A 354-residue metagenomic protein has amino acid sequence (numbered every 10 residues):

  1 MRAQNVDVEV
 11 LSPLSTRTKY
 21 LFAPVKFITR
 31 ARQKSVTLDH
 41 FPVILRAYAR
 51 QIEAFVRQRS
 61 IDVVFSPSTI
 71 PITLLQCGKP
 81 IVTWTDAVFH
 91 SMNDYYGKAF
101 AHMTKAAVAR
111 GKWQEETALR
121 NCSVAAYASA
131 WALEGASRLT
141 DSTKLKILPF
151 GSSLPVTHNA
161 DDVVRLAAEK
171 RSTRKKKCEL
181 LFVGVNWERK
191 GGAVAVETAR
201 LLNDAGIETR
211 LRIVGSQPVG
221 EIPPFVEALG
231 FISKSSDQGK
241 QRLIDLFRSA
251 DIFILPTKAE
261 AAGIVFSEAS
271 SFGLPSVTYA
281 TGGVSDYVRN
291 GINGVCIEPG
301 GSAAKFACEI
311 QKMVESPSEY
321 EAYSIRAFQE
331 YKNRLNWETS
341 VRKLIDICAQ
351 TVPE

Functional and structural regions predicted by a protein language model:
R32, G78, V82-E116: Acceptor-binding helix/loop patch of EC 2.4 sugar-transfer enzymes, predominantly nucleotide-sugar-dependent
T104-V108, W113-A167: Donor nucleotide-sugar binding/catalytic pocket of nucleotide-sugar-dependent glycosyltransferases
A126, V164-K190, V196-L201, L211: Conserved donor-binding/catalytic core segment of Leloir-type glycosyltransferases
G215-I252: Nucleotide-activated donor-binding/catalytic signature segment of Leloir-type glycosyltransferases, i.e., the conserved
K258: Aromatic "clamp/platform" in nucleotide-sugar-dependent glycosyltransferases that forms part of the donor/acceptor
P275-T278, V288: Short hydrophobic beta-strand element within catalytic cores of glycosyltransferases and related nucleotide-activated
S285-Q311, S318: Change "using UDP/GDP/dTDP sugars" to "using nucleotide sugars
K312, E319-R334, K343: A short, well-ordered alpha-helix in the C-terminal region of glycosyltransferases
